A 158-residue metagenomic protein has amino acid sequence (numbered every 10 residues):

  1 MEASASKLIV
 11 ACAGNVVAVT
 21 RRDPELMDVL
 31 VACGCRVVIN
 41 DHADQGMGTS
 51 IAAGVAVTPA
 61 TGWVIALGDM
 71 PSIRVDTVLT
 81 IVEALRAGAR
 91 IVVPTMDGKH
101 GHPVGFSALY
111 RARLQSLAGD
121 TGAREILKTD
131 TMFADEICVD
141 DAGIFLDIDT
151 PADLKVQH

Functional and structural regions predicted by a protein language model:
M1-H100, A108, M132-V139: Nucleotide and nucleotide-moiety/phosphate-recognizing core
V29, A84, R113, L117 (+1 more regions): Residues that form generic nucleotide/phosphate-binding pockets
G68-D69, Y110-A118: Short, glycine/charged-rich beta-strand-loop motifs at protein surfaces that mediate ligand recognition and catalysis
V75, R113, D153: Conserved protein kinase catalytic core
T77, Y110, G119-A123: Internal, well-ordered alpha-helical segments in soluble enzyme and binding-protein domains
H102-F106, L146-I148: Short glycine- and hydrophobic/aromatic-rich loop-to-beta-strand nucleating segment in the catalytic cores
S116-H158: Conserved alpha/beta core of the MobA/IspD/sugar-nucleotide pyrophosphorylase nucleotidyltransferase superfamily
